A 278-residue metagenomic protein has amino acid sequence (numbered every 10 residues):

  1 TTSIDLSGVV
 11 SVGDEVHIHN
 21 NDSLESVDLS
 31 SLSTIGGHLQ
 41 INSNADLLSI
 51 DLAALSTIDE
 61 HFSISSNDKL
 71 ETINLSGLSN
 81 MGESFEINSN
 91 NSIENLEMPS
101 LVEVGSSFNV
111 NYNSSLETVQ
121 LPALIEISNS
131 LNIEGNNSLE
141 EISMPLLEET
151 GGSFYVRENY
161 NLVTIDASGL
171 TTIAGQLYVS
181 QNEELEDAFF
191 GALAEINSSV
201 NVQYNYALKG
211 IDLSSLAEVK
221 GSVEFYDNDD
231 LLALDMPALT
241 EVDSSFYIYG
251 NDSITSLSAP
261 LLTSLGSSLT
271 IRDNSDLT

Functional and structural regions predicted by a protein language model:
T1-T2, S11-L24, G36-L47, I58-K69 (+9 more regions): Concave beta-strand-loop units of leucine-rich repeat
I4-S7, V27-S30, I50-A53, I73-S76 (+8 more regions): The feature encodes a structural signal of leucine-rich repeats
